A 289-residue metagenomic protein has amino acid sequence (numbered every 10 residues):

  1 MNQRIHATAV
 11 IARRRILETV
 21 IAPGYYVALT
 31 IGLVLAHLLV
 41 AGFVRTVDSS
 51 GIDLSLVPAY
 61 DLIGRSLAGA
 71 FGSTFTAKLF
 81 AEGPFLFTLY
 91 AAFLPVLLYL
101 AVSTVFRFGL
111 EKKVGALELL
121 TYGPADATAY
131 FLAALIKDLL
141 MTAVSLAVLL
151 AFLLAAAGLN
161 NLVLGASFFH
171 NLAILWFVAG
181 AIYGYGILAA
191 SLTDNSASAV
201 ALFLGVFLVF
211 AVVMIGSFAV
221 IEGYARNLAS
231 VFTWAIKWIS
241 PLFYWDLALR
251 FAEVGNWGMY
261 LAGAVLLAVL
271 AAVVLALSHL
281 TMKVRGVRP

Functional and structural regions predicted by a protein language model:
M1-G32, V284-V287: Aromatic- and glycine-rich beta-strand/loop motifs that create alpha-glucan
I5, G42-G83, V212-T281, G286-P289: Terminal transmembrane helical anchor/hairpin motif
L29-L33, S198-F210: Central hydrophobic cores of alpha-helical transmembrane segments in multi-pass integral membrane proteins
L38-A41, T76-A92, L132-L202, W257-Y260: Secretory targeting signals
G83-L110: Long, hydrophobic alpha-helical segments
L97-T104, A116, G184-Y185, V273 (+1 more regions): Hydrophobic/aromatic residues in alpha-helical transmembrane segments
A101-T121, L135: Transmembrane helix boundary and interhelical loop/hinge segments in multi-pass membrane proteins
